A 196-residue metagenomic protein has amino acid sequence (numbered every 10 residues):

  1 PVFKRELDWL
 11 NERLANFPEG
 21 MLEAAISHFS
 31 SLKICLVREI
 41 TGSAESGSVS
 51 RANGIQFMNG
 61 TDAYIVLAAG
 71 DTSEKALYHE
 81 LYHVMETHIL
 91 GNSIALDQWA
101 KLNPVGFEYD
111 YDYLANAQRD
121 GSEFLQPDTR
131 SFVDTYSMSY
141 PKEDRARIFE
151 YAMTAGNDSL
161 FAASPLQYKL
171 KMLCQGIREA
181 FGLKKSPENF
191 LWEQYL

Functional and structural regions predicted by a protein language model:
P1-S31: Zn2+-dependent metallopeptidase catalytic core
S31-L196: Active-site-flanking segments in enzyme catalytic domains
